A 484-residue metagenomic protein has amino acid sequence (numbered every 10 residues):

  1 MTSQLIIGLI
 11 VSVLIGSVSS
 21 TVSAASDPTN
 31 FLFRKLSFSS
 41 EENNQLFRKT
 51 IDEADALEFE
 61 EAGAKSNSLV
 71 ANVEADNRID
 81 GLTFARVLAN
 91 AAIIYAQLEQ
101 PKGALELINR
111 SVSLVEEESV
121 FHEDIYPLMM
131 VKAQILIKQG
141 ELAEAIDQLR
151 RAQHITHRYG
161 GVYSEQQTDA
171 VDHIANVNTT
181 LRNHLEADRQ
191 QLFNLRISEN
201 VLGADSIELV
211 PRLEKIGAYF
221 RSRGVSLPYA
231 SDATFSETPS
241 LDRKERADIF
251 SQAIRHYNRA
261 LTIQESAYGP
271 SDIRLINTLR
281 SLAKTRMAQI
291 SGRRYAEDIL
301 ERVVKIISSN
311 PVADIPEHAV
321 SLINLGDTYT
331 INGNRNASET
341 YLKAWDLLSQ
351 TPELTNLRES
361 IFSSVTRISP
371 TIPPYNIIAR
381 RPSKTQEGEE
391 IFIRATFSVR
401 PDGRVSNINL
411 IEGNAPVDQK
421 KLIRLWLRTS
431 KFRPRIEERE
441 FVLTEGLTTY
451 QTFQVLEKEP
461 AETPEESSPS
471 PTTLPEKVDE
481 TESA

Functional and structural regions predicted by a protein language model:
M1-G8: Bacterial N-terminal signal peptides that target proteins for export
G8-S17: Bacterial N-terminal signal peptides
S20-A24: Sec/Tat signal peptide C-region and signal peptidase I cleavage site
A25-R48, F59, G63, N67 (+10 more regions): Charge-biased low-complexity segments
L69, V73, S111, V115 (+4 more regions): Hydrophobic packing position at a conserved site in alpha-helical tandem repeat units
E74, D80-E116: Mid-chain, structured segments of secreted extracytoplasmic proteins
P101-A143, R150, T156-H157, D172: Surface-exposed, polar helix/loop patches in the mature regions of secreted/periplasmic/lumenal proteins that form
